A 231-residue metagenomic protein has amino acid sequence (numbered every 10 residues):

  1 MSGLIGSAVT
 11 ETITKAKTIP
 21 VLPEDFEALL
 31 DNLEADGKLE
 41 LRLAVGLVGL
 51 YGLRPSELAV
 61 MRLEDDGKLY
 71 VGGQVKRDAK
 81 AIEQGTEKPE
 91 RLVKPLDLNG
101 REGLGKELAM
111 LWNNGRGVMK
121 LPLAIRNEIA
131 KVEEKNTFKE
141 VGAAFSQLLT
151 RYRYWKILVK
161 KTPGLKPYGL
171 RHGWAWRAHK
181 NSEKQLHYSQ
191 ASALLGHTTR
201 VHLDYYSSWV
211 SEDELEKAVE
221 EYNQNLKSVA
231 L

Functional and structural regions predicted by a protein language model:
S2-G3, T86-E102, A109-N127, K131 (+2 more regions): C-terminal secondary-structure termini that scaffold catalytic or DNA-interacting sites
I5-P55, A59: Basic, Lys/Arg- and aromatic-enriched nucleic-acid-binding interface segment
P20, V75-D78, L195-E220: Catalytic-site neighborhood detector that most strongly recognizes the C-terminal catalytic loop/helix of tyrosine
L33, R62, W112, H179 (+2 more regions): Short, flexible helix/strand-to-coil boundary loops that buttress conserved ligand/catalytic motifs in alpha/beta
A35, Y51, K131-A193, R200 (+1 more regions): Short, basic (Lys/Arg/His-rich) helix/loop patches that form interaction surfaces in the mid-to-C-terminal regions
E40, L53-R54, E87-K94, R171: Short, cationic motifs built from Arg/Lys/His that form the positively charged side of catalytic pockets
L50, R62, L231: Short, surface-exposed loop/strand segments
V60-A109: Conserved tyrosine-mediated DNA breakage-rejoining catalytic core shared by Y-recombinases
